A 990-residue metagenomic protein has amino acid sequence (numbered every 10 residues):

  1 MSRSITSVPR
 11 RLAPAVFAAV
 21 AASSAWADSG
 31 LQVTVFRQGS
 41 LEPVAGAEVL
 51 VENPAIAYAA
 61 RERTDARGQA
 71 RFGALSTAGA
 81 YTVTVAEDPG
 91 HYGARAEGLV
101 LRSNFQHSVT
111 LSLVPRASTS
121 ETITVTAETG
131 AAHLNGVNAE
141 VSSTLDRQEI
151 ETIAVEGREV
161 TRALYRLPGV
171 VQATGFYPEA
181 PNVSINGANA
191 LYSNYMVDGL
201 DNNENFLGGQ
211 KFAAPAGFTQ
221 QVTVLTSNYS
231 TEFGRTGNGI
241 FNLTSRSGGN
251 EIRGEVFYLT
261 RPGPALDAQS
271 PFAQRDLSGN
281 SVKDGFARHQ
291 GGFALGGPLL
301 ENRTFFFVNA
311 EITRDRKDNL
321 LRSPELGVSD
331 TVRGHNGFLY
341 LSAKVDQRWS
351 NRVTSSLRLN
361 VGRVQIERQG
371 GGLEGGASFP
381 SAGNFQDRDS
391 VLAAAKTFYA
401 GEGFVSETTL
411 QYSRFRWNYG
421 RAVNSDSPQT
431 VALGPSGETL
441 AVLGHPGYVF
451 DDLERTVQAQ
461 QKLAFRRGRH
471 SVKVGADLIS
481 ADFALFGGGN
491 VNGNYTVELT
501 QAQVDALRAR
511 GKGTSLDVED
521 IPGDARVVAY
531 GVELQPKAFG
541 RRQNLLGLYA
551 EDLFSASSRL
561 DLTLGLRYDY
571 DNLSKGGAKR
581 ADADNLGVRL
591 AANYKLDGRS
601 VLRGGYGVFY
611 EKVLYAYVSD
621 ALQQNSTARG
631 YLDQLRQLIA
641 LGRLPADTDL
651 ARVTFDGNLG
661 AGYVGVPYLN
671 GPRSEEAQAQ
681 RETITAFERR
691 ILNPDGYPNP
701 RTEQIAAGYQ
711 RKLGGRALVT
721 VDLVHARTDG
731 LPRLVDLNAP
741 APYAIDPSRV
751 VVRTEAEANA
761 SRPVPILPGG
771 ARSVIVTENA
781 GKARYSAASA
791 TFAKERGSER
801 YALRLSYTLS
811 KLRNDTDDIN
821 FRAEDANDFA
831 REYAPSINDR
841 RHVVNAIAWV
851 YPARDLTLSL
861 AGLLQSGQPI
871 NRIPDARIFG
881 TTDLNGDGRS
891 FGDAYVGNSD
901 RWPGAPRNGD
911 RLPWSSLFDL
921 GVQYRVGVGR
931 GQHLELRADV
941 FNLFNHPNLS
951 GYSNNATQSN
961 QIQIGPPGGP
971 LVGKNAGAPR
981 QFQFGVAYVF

Functional and structural regions predicted by a protein language model:
P54-A70: Short, acidic Ser/Thr/Gly-rich low-complexity loop/linker segments typical of extracellular and cell-surface proteins
I56-A57, A80-L99, G169: A short, solvent-exposed loop/turn motif at the edges and junctions of modular extracellular/periplasmic domains
D65-R67, Y92-V114, E121-S247, R275-N280 (+3 more regions): Periplasmic N-terminal accessory/gating domains of Gram-negative outer-membrane beta-barrel systems
R253, K283-I366, N384-Q411, V588: Transmembrane beta-barrel wall of Gram-negative outer-membrane proteins
G337, V353-L548, V774: Replace "related TpsB outer-membrane translocases also match" with "some related outer-membrane beta-barrels such as
A529, D582-D584, A592-V776, V896-D900 (+1 more regions): Solvent-exposed loop/turn elements at secondary-structure boundaries
S557, R716, T720-R872, G985: Gram-negative outer-membrane beta-barrel transporters
R716, G730, R854-D900, D910-F990: C-terminal beta-signal and adjacent terminal beta-strands/loops of Gram-negative outer-membrane beta-barrel proteins
